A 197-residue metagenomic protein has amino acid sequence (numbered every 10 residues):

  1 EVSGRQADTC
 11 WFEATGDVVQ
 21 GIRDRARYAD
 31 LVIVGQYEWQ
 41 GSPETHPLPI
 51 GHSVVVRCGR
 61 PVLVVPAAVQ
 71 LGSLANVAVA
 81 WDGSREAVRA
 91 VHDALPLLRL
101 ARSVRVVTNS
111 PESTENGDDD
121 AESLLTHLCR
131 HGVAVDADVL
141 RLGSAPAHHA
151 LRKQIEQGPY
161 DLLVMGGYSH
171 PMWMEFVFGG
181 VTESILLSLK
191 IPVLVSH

Functional and structural regions predicted by a protein language model:
V2-S3, L97, A101, H131 (+2 more regions): Change "in soluble alpha/beta enzymes" to "in soluble alpha/beta proteins
S3-C10, H131-D136: A short helix-to-beta-strand connector/capping loop
C10-F12, A78, S103-V107, D136 (+1 more regions): A structural signal for isolated positions on well-ordered beta-strands in alpha/beta enzyme cores
W11-Q20, L140-A147: Charged docking surfaces used in two-component/phosphorelay signaling
V19-Q70, Q154-H197: Gly/Ser-rich helix-loop-strand patches that form or flank binding pockets for ribonucleotide-derived cofactors
G21, R89-D93, A150: Well-ordered alpha-helical segments embedded in enzymatic catalytic cores
E44-R60, P66-H131: Short acidic/Ser/Thr-enriched loop-to-helix initiation segments
S103-S169: Glycine/small-residue-rich hydrophobic helix-like segments
